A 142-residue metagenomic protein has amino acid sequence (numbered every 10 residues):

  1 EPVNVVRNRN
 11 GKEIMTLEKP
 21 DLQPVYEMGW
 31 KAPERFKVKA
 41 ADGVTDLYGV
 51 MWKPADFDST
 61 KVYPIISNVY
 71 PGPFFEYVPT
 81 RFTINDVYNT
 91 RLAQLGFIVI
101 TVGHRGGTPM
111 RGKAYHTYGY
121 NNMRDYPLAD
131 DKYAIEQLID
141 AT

Functional and structural regions predicted by a protein language model:
E1-T142: Serine-hydrolase catalytic core recognition
